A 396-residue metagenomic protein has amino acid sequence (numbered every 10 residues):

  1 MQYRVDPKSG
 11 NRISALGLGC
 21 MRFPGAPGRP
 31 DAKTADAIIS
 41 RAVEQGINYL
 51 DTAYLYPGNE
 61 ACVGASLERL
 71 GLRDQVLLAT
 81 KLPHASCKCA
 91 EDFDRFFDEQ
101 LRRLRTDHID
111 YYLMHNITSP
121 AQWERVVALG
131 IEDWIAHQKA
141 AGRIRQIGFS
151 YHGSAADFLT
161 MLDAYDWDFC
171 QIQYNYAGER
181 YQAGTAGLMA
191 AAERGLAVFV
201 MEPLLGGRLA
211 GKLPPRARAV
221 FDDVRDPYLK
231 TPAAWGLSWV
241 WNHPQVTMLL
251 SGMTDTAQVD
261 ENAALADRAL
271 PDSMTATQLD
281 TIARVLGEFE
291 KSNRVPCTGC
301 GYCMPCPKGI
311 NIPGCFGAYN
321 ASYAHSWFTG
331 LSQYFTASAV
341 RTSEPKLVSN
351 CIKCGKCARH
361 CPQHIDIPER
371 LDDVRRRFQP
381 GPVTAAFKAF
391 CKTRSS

Functional and structural regions predicted by a protein language model:
M1-V76: N-terminal binding-site loop/beta-alpha segment at the start of enzyme catalytic domains that lines or forms
D6, L18, A35, A42 (+13 more regions): Conserved, mostly hydrophobic/aromatic
G19, A53-Y56, Y112-H115, S150 (+3 more regions): Conserved residues at the C-terminal ends of beta-strands
A26-P27, S40, E44, C87-L204 (+3 more regions): Glycine/proline-rich, positively charged, aromatic-decorated active-site loop/lid region on the catalytic face
I47-N48, L67, D166, A186-S396: Structured C-terminal cap/extension of enzyme domains
N48-Y54, R145-F149, Q171-I172, M248-L250 (+1 more regions): Short catalytic-loop micro-motif centered on adjacent basic/acidic residues
A61-T80, E132-A141, E193: Alpha-helix-loop-beta-strand connector modules within alpha/beta enzyme cores
D74-S86, Y112-H115: A short, structured active-site edge motif that brings together acidic residues
